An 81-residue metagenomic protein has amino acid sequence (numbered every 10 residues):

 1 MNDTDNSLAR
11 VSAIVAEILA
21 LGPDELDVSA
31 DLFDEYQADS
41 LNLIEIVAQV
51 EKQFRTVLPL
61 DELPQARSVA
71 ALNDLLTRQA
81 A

Functional and structural regions predicted by a protein language model:
M1-D24, T77-A81: Thiotemplate assembly-line natural product biosynthesis machinery
A9, L41-I44: Short alpha-helical elements of helix-turn-helix
S12, S29, V47: Generic structural marker for isolated residues within well-ordered, non-membrane alpha-helices of soluble domains
D27-D39, L60-A70: Glycine-rich loop motifs involved in handling phospho/adenylate chemistry
L43-Q65: Phosphopantetheinylated carrier protein domains
